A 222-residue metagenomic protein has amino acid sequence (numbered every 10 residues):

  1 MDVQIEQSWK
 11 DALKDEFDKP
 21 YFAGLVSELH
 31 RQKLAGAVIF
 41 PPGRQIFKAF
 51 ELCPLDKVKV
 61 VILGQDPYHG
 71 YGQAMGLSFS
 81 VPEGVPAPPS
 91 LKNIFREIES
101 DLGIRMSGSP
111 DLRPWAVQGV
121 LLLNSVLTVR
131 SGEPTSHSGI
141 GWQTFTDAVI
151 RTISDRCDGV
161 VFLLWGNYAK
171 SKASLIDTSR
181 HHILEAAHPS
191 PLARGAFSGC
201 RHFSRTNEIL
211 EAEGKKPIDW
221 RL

Functional and structural regions predicted by a protein language model:
M1-L13: Generic N-terminal amphipathic, Lys/Arg-enriched alpha-helix
V3, D15-L164, Y168-S171, I176-E185 (+4 more regions): A polyanion-binding, active-site-adjacent surface
